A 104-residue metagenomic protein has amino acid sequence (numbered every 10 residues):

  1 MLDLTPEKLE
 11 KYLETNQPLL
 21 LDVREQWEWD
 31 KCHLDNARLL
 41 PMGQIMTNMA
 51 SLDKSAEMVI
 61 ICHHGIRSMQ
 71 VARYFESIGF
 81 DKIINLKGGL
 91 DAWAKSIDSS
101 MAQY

Functional and structural regions predicted by a protein language model:
M1-L19, Q26-E57, I66-Y104: Rhodanese-like catalytic fold shared by cysteine-dependent sulfurtransferases and DSP/PTP-type phosphatases
I61: Short, surface-exposed ligand- or partner-binding patches at beta-edge/loop junctions that are enriched in aromatics
